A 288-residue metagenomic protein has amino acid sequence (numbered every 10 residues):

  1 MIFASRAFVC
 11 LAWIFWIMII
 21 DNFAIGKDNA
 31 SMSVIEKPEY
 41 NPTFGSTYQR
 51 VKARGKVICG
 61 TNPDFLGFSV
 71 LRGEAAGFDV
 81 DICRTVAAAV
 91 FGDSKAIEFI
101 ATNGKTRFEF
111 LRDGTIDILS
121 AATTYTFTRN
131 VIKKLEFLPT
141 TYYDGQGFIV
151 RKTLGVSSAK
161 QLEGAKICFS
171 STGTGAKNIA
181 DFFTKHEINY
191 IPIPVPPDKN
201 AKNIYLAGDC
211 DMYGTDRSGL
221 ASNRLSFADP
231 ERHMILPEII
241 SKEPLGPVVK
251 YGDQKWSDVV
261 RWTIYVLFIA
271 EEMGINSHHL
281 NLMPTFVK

Functional and structural regions predicted by a protein language model:
C10-D21: Bacterial N-terminal signal peptides
A24-D28: Boundary at the C-terminal end of the N-terminal hydrophobic targeting segment
A30-P42, Y48, D81-R84, K152-V156 (+4 more regions): Extended ligand-binding regions for polar small-molecule ligands
M32-A121: Extracytoplasmic small-molecule ligand-binding "clamshell" domains of the periplasmic binding protein/Venus flytrap
Q49, V80-A88, E109, D113 (+7 more regions): Solvent-exposed, polar/charged alpha-helical surfaces in well-ordered, non-transmembrane soluble domains, broadly
K52-A53, A87-K95, R112-I116, T153 (+5 more regions): Sec-exported extracytoplasmic/periplasmic mature domains
I58-G67, A75-V90, T124-T126, D144-P196 (+1 more regions): Bilobed "Venus flytrap"/periplasmic-binding protein-like clamshell domains and structurally analogous long
R84, A88, G92, A96-Q161 (+1 more regions): Acidic, polar ligand-binding/catalytic clefts
